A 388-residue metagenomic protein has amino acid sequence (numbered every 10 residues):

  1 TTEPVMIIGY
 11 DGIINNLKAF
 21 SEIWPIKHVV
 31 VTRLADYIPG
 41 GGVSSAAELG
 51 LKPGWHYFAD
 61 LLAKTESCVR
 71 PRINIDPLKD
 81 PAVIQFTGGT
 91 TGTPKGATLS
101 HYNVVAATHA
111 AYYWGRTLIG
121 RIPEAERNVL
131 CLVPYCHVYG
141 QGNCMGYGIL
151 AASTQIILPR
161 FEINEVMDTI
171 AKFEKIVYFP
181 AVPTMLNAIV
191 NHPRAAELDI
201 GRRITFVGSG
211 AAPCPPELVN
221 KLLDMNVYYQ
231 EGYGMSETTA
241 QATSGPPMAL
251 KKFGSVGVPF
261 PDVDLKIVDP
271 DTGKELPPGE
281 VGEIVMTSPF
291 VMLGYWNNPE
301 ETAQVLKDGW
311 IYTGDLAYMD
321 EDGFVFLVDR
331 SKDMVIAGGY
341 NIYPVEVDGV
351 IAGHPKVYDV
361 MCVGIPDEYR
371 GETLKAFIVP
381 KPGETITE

Functional and structural regions predicted by a protein language model:
T1-A63, P382-E384: Structural core segment of the AMP-binding/adenylate-forming
T2-Y10, A82-Q85, T93-A188, T205-G208 (+3 more regions): AMP-binding/adenylate-forming
G9-I13, A171, F179, S288 (+3 more regions): AMP-binding/adenylate-forming catalytic core of the ANL superfamily
G50-A59, A63-F86, T93, I119-N128: Conserved pre-ATP/AMP-binding loop-to-beta segment of ANL
P94-G96, A107-Y112, M167-T169, L186-P193 (+6 more regions): Adenylate-forming
L150, I176-A181, V190-K251, D264: Gly/Ser/Thr-rich phosphate-binding loop
A211, G234, G257, D315 (+1 more regions): Active-site glycine-centered loops adjacent to acidic/histidine catalytic or metal-binding residues that shape
K266-V285, E321-D322, E384-E388: Conserved beta-loop-beta connector loops within the AMP-binding
